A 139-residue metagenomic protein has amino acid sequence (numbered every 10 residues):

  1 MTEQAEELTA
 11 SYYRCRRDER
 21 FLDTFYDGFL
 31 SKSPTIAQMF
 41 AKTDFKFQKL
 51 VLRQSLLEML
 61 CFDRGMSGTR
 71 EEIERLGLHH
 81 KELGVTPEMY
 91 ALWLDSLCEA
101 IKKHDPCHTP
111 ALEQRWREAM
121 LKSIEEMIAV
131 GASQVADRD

Functional and structural regions predicted by a protein language model:
M1-D139: Globin-like tetrapyrrole-binding proteins
